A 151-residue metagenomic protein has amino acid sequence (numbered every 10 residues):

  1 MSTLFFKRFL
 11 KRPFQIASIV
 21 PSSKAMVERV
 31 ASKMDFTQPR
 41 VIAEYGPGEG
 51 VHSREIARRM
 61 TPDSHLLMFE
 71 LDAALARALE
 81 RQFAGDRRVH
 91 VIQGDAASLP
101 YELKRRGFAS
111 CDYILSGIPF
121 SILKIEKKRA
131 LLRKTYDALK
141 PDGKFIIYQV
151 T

Functional and structural regions predicted by a protein language model:
L4-T37: Class I SAM-dependent methyltransferase Rossmann-like catalytic core, especially the SAM/SAH-binding loop
P39-G48: Conserved class I S-adenosyl-L-methionine
G50-R54: Glycine-rich SAM-binding Motif I of class I
D72: Conserved SAM/SAH-binding beta-strand->alpha-helix loop
A76-R106: S-adenosyl-L-methionine
F108-E126: A short SAM/SAH-binding and catalytic strip from SAM-dependent methyltransferases
R129-P141: A short glycine-rich, Lys/Arg-flanked "PGG" loop and its adjoining helix->strand segment in the class I
P141-Q149: Conserved beta-strand signature within the Rossmann-like core of class I S-adenosyl-L-methionine
